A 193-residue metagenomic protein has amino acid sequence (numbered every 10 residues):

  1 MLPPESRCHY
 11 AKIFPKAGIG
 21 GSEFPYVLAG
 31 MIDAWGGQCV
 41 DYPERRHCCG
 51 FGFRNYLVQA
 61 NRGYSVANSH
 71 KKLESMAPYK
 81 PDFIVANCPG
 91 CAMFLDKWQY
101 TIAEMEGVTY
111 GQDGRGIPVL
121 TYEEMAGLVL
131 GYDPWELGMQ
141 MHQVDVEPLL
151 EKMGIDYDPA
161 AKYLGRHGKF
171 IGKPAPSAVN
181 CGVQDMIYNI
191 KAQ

Functional and structural regions predicted by a protein language model:
M1-Q193: Iron-sulfur cluster-binding electron-transfer modules in prokaryotic oxidoreductases
